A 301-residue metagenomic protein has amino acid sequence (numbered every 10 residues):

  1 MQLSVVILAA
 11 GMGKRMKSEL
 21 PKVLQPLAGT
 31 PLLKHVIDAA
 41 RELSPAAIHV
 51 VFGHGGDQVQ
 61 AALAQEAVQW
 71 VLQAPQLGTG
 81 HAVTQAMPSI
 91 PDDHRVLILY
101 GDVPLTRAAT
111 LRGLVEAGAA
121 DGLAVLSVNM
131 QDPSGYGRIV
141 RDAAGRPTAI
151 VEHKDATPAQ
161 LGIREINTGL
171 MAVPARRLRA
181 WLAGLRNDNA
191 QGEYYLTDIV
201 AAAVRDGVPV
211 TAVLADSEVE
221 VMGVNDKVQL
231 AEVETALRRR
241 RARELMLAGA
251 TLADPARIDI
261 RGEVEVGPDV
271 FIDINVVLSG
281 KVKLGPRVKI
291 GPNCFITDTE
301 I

Functional and structural regions predicted by a protein language model:
M1-S18: N-terminal nucleotide-binding beta1-loop-alpha1 segment
M1-S4, T30-E116: Conserved N-terminal catalytic core of the sugar/cofactor nucleotidyltransferase
L8-A9, V51, I98-Y100, V125-N129 (+3 more regions): Short beta-strand segments
L20-P26, L185-D188: Short glycine-enriched, charge-decorated loop/helix-capping segments at active-site entrances that position
V23, A47, Q69, R146 (+2 more regions): Conserved beta-strand segments of alpha/beta enzyme cores
P26, L105, A172, G223-V224: Short aromatic/basic micro-patch
D57, T106-A190, T197, V208: Conserved core of the sugar-phosphate nucleotidyltransferase
Q191-I301: Left-handed beta-helix
